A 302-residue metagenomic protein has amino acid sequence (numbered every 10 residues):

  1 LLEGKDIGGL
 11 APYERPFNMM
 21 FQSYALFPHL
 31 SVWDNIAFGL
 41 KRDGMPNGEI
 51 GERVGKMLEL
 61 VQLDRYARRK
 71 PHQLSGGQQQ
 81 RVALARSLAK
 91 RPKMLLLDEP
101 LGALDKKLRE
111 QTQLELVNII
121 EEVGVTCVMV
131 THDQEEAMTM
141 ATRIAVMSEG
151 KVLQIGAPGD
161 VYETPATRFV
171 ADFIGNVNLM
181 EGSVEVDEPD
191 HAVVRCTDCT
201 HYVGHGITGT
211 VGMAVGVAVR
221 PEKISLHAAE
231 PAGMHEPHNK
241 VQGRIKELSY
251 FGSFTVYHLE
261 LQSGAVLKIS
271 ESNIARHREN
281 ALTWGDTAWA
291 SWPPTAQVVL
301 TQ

Functional and structural regions predicted by a protein language model:
L1-K5: Conserved ABC transporter NBD signature motif
L10-D172: ABC ATPase nucleotide-binding domains
V177, V186-Q302: Non-catalytic connector elements of ABC transporters
G182: Short beta-strand-centered aromatic/proline hotspots
